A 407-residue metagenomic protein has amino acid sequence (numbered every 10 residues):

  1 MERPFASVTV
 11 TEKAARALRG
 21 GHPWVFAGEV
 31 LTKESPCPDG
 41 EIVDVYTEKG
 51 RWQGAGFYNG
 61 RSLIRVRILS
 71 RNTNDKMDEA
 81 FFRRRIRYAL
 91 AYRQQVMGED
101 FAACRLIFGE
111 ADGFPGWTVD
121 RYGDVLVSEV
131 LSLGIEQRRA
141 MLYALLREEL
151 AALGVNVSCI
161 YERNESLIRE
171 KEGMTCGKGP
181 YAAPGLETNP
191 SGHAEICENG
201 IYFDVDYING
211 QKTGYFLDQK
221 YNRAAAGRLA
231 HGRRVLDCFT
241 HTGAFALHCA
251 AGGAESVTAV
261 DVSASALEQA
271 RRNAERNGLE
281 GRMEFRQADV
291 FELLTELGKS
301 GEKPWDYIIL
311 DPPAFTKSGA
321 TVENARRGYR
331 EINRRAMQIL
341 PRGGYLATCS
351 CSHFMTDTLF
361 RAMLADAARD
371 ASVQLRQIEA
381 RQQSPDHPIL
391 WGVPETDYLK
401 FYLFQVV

Functional and structural regions predicted by a protein language model:
M1-G123: Non-catalytic accessory regions of SAM-dependent methyltransferases
I107-D120, R139-Y215: Non-catalytic substrate-recognition/targeting regions of SAM-dependent transferases
G232-H241: Conserved class I S-adenosyl-L-methionine
T242-E255: Conserved SAM-binding loop of SAM-dependent methyltransferases across substrates and taxa, primarily the Class I
S256-D261: Conserved SAM-binding motif I beta-strand of class I
S265-I309: S-adenosyl-L-methionine
P304, E331, Y345-V407: C-terminal catalytic and target-recognition region of SAM-dependent MTase-like enzymes, primarily methyltransferases
W305-R335: Mobile active-site "lid"/loop adjacent to the S-adenosyl-L-methionine
